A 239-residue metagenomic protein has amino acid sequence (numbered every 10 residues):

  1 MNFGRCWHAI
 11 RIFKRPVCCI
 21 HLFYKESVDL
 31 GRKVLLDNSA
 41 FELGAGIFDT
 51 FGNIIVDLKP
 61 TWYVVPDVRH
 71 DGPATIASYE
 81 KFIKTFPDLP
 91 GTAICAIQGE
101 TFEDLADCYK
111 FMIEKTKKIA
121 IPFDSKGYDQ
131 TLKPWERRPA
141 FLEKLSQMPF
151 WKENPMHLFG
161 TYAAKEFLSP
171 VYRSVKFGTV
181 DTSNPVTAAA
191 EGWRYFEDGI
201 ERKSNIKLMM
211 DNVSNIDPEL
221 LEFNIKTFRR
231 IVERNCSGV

Functional and structural regions predicted by a protein language model:
M1-D88, C236-V239: Non-catalytic, usually N-terminal nucleic-acid engagement modules in DNA/RNA processing proteins
M1-G4, G52, K84-P87, E143-L158 (+1 more regions): Alpha/beta catalytic cores of nucleotide-metabolism and tRNA/nucleoside-modifying enzymes
I10-I12, I20, I47, I54-I55 (+10 more regions): Weak global preference for isoleucine
V56-V180, P185: Eukaryote-skewed repeat-based solenoidal scaffolds used as protein-protein interaction platforms, primarily
